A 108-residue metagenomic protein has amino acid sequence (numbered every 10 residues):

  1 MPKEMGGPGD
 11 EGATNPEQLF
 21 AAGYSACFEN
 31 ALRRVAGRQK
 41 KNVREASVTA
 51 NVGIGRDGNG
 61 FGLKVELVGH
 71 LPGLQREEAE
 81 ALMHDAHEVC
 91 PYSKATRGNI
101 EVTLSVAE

Functional and structural regions predicted by a protein language model:
M1-S25, E29-E108: Extended beta-strand/beta-hairpin segments
